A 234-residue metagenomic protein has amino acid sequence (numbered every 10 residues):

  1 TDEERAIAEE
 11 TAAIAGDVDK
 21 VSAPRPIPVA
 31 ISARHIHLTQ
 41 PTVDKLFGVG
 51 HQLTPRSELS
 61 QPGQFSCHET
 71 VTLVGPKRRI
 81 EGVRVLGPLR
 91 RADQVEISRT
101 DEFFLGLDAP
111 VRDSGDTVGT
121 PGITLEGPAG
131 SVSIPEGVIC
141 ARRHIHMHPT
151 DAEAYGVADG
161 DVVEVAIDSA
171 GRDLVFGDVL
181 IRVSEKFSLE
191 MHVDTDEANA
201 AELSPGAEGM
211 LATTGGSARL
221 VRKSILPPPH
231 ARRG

Functional and structural regions predicted by a protein language model:
T1-D19: Internal helix-turn-beta structural module
I7, G63-S66, L220-R222: Short, solvent-exposed polar/charged micro-motifs at secondary-structure junctions
A13-P24, G216-K223: Low-complexity, Pro/Thr/Ser/Gly/Ala-rich linker/spacer regions in secreted, extracellular modular proteins
A23-P26, H230: Intrinsically disordered low-complexity regions specifically enriched for long asparagine
P28-A30, H35-P76, E81-P128, S133-D161 (+2 more regions): Short beta-strand-centered segments at strand-helix junctions
A170-V179, G216-K223: Short, Lys/Arg- and Gly-enriched loop/turn segments at beta-strand edges
H192-G234: Long hydrophobic alpha-helical segments typical of transmembrane helices together with their membrane-interfacial
